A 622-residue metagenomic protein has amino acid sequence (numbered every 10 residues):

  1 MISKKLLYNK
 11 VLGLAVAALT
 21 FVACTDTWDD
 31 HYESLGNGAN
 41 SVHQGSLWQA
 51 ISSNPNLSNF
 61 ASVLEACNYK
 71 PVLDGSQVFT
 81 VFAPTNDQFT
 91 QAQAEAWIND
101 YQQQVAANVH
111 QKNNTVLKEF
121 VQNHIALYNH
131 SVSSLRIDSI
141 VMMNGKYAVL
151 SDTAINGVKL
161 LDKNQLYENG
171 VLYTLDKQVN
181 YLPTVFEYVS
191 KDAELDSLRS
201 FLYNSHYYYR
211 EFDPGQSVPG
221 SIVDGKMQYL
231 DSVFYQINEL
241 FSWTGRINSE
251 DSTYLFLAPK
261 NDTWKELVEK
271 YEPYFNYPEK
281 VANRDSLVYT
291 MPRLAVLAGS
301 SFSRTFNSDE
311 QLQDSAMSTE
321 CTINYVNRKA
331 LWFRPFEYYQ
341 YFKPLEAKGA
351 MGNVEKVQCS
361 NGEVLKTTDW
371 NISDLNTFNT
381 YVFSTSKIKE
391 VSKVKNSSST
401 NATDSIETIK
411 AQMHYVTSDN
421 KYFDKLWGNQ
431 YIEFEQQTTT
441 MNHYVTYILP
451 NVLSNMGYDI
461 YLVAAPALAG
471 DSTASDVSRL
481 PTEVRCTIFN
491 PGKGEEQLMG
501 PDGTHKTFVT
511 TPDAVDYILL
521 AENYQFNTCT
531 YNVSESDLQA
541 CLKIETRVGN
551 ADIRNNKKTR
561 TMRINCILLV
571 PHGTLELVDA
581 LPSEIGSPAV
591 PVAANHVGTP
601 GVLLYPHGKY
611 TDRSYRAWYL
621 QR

Functional and structural regions predicted by a protein language model:
M1-C24: Sec-dependent bacterial lipoprotein signal peptides
C24-R622: Mature, structured domains of secreted/extracytosolic soluble proteins
